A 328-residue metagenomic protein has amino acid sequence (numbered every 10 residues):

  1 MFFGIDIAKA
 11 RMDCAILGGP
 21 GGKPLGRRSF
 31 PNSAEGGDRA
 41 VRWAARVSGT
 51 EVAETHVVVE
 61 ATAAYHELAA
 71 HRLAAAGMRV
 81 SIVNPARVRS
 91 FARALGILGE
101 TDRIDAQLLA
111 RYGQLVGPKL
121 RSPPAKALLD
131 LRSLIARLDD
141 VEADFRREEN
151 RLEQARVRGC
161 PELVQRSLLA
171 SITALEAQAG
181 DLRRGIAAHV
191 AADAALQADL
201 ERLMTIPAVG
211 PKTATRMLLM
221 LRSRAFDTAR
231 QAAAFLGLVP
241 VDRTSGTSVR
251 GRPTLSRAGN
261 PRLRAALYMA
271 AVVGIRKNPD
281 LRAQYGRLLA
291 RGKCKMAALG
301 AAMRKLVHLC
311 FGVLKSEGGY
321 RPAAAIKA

Functional and structural regions predicted by a protein language model:
M1-A328: A detector of single, family-specific signature residues that are central to catalytic or substrate-handling motifs
